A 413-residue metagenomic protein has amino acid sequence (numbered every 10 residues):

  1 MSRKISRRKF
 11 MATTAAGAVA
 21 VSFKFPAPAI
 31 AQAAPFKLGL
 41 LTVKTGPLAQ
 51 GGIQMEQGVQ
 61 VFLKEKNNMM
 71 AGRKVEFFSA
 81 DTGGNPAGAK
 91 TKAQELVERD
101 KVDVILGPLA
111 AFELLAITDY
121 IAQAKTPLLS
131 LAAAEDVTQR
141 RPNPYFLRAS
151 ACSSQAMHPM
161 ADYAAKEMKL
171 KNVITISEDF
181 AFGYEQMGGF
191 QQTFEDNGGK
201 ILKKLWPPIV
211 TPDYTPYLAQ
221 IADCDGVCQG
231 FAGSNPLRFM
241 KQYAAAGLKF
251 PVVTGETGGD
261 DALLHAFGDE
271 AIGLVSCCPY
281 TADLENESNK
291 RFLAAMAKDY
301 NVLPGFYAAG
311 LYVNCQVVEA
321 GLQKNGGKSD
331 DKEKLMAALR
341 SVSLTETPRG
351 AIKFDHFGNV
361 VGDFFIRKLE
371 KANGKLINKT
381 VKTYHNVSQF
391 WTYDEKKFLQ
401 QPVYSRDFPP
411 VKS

Functional and structural regions predicted by a protein language model:
M1-A18, K24-F25: N-terminal secretory signal peptides and thylakoid transit peptides that target proteins across membranes
F25-K44: C-terminal segment of N-terminal export signals and the immediately downstream linker at the start of the mature
G39-G58, F62, A80-P86, L109-A110 (+3 more regions): Extracytoplasmic "Venus flytrap"
Q50-M55, M69-R140, P207-Y214, L237: Beta-alpha junction/loop-to-helix N-cap segments that form part of ligand/metal-binding clefts
T91, E135-V137, P144-G247, A282-R291 (+1 more regions): Extracellular/periplasmic Venus flytrap/periplasmic-binding protein
L96, D100-L109, L129-L131, I174-S177 (+4 more regions): Periplasmic-binding protein-like
G189, G233, R238, D283-V342: Extracellular/periplasmic ligand-binding modules, especially the Venus flytrap/periplasmic-binding
S343, T347-S413: Solvent-exposed, acidic/polar segments of extracytosolic/periplasmic ligand-binding ectodomains
